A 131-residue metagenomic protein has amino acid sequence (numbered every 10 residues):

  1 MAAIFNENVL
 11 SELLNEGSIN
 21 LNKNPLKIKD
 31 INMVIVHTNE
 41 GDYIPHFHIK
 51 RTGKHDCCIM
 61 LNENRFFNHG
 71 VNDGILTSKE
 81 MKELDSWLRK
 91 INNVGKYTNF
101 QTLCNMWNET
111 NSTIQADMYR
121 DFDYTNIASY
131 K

Functional and structural regions predicted by a protein language model:
M1-K131: Metal-centered catalytic cores of metalloenzymes
